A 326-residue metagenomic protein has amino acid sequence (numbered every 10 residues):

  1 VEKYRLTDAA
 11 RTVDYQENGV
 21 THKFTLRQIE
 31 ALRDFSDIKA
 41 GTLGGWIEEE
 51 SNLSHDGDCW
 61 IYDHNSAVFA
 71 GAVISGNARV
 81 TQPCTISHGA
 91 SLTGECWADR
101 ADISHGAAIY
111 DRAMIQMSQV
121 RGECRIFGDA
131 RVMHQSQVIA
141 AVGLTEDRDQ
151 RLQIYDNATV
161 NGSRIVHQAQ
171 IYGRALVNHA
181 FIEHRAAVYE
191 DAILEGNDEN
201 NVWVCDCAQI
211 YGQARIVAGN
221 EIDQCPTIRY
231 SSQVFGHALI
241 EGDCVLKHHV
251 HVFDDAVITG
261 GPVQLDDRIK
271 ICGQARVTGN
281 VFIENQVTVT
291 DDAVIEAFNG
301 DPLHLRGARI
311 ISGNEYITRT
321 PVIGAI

Functional and structural regions predicted by a protein language model:
V1-D58, H64, N77, P83 (+34 more regions): Terminal amphipathic alpha-helical/low-complexity segments used for targeting or macromolecular assembly
A70: Glycine-rich active-site/cofactor-binding loop and its immediate structural neighborhood
